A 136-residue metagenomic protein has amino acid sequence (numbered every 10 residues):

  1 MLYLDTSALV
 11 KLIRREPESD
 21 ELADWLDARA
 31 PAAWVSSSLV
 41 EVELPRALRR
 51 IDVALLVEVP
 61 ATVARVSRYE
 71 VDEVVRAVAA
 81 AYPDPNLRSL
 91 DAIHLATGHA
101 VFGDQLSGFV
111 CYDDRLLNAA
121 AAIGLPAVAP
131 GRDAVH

Functional and structural regions predicted by a protein language model:
M1, S37, E41, Y69 (+1 more regions): Acidic, PIN/NYN-like endoribonuclease modules and their adjacent C-terminal/linker elements
M1-S36, L48-P60, I123-L125, G131-V135: Short, well-structured N-terminal submotif of metal-dependent ribonuclease cores
D5, D91, D113: Acidic active-site catalytic centers that drive phospho-/nucleotidyl reactions and related ester hydrolyses
L9, V40, V75, H94 (+1 more regions): Alpha-helix capping/helix-boundary segments
P17, V35, L39, V66 (+3 more regions): Residues at secondary-structure transition points
A64-T97: Acidic catalytic patch
